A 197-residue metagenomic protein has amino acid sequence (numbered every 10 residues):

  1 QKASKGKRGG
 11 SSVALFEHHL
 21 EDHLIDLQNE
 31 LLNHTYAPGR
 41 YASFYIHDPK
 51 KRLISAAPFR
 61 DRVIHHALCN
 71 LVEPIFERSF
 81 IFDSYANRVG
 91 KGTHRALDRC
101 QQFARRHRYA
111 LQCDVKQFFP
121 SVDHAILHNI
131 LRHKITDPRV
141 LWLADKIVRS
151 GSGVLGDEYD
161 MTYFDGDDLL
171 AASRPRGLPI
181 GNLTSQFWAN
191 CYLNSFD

Functional and structural regions predicted by a protein language model:
Q1, P74, R78-F82: Charged boundary/loop elements
Q1-I25: Non-catalytic, polymerase-adjacent accessory regions of viral genome-replication enzymes
G6-A14, G39-H65, S79-K91, L111 (+1 more regions): Short, conserved non-catalytic motifs in the polymerase core
L20-K51: Active-site-flanking structural segment that lines cofactor/substrate pockets
H23, E30-L31, D83, Q102-D197: Conserved polymerase palm-domain catalytic core
Y36, I75-R78, I135-W142: Cytochrome P450 catalytic domain signature, combining two hallmark sequence patches
L53-S55, L97-Q101: Catalytic micro-motifs at enzyme active sites that drive phosphoryl/nucleotidyl and oxygen chemistry
